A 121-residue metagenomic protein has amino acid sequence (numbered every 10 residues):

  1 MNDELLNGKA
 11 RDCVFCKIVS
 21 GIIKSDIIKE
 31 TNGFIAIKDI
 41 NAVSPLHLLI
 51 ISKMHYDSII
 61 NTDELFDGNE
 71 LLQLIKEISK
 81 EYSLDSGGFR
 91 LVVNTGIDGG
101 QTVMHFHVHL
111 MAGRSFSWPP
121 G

Functional and structural regions predicted by a protein language model:
M1-G121: HIT superfamily nucleotide-processing domains
